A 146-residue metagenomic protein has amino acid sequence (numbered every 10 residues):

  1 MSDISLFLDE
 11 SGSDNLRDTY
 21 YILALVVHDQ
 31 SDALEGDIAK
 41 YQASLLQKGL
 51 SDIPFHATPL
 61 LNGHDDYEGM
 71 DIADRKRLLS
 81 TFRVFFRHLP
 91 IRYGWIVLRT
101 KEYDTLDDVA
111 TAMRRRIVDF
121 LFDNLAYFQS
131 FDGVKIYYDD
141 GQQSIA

Functional and structural regions predicted by a protein language model:
M1-A146: Phosphate-ester processing/binding pockets and catalytic centers
